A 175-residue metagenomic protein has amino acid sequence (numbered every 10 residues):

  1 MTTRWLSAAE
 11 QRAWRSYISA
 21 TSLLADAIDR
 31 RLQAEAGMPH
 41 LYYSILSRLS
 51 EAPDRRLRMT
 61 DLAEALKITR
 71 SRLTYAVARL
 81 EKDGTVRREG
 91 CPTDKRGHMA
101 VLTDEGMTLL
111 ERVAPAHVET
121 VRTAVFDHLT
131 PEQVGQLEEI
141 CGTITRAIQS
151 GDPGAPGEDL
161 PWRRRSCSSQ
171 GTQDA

Functional and structural regions predicted by a protein language model:
M1-A36, R165-A175: N-terminal leader segment of winged-helix/HTH proteins
M1-A8, P131-A175: C-terminal regulatory/oligomerization modules of transcriptional regulators
L24, I28, L66, L109 (+2 more regions): Alpha-helical linker/hinge and terminal dimerization helices associated with HTH transcriptional regulators
D26-T69, P156: N-terminal helix-turn-helix DNA-binding core of bacterial DNA-binding proteins
M59, V77-A78: Short, hydrophobic-biased segments on the C-terminal half of alpha helices that form "recognition helices"
R72, A76, I140: Residues within the DNA-recognition helix of helix-turn-helix
A78-Q136: Charged, amphipathic alpha-helical coiled-coil/dimerization segments
